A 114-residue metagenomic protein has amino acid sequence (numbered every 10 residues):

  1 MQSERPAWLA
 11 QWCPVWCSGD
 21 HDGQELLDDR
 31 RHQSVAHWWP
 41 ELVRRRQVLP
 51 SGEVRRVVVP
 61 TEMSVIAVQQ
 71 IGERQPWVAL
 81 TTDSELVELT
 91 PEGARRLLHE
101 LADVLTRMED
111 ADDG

Functional and structural regions predicted by a protein language model:
M1-G114: Positively charged, low-complexity terminal tracts and the immediately adjacent first secondary-structure elements
